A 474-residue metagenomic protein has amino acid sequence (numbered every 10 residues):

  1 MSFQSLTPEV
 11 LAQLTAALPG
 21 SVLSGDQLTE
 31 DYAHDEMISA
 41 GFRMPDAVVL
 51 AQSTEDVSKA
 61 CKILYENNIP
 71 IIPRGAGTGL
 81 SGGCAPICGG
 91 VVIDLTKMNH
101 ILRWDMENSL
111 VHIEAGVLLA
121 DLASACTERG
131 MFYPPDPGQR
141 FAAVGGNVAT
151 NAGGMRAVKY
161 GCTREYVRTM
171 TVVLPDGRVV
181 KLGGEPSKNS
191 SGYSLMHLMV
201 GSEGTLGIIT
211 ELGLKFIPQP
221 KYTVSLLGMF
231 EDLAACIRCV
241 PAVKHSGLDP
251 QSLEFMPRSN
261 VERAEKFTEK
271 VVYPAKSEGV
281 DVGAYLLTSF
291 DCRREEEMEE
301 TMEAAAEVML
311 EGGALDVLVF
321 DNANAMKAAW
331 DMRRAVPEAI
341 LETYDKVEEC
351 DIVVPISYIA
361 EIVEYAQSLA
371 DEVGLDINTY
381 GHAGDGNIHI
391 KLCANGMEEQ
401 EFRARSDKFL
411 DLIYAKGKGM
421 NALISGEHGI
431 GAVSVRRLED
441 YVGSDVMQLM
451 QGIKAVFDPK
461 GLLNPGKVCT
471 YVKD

Functional and structural regions predicted by a protein language model:
M1-K62, G79-S109, N260-V272, A323-E349 (+3 more regions): N-terminal flexible segment immediately upstream of the FAD-binding catalytic core in FAD-dependent oxidoreductases
M1-M37, N67-I69, V308-M326, G419-I424 (+1 more regions): N-terminal accessory segments
S24-H34, P218, M229, I237-L412 (+2 more regions): C-terminal substrate-recognition/cap domain of FAD-linked oxidoreductases
Q27, G75-T78, G138, F255-R258 (+1 more regions): Short, ordered loop/turn segments at secondary-structure junctions
H100-E254, L463: FAD-binding subdomain of flavoenzyme oxidoreductases
R178, V435-D474: Activity-critical C-terminal alpha-helical subdomain
